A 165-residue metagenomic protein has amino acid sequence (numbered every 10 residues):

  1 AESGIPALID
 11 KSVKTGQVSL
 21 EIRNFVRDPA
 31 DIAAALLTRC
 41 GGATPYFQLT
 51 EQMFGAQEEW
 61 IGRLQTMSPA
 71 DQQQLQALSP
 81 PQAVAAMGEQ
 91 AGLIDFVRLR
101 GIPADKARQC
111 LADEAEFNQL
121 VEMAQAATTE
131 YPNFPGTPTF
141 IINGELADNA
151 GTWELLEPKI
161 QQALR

Functional and structural regions predicted by a protein language model:
E2-V84, P132: Structural alpha/beta surface segment adjacent to cysteine/selenocysteine redox centers across thiol/disulfide enzymes
V84-R165: C-terminal cap of thioredoxin/glutaredoxin-like
